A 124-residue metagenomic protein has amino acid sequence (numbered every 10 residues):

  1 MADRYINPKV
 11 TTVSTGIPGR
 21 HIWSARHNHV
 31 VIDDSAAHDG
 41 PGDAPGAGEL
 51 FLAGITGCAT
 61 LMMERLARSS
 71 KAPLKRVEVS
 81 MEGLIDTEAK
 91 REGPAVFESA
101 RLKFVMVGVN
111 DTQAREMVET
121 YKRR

Functional and structural regions predicted by a protein language model:
M1-A53, R65-R124: Extended beta-strand/beta-hairpin segments
C58-A59: Alpha-helical metal-binding/catalytic segments enriched in His/Glu/Asp
